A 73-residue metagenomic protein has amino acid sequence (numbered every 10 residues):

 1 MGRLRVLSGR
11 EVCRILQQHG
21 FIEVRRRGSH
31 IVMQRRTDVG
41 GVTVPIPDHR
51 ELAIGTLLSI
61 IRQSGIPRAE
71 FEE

Functional and structural regions predicted by a protein language model:
M1-R27, R35-D38: N-terminal first-folded block
G2, I46-P47: A generic secondary-structure micro-motif detector that highlights 1-2 residue hydrophobic/ambivalent hotspots embedded
V12, I31, L58: Short, flexible micro-motifs
V32, P45: Conserved beta-strand positions that form and line the central face of beta-propeller blades
G41-T43: Short, mixed charged/polar active-site loops that provide acid/base catalysis or chelate metal/phosphate cofactors
D48-E73: C-terminal structural segments of small proteins and small subunits
